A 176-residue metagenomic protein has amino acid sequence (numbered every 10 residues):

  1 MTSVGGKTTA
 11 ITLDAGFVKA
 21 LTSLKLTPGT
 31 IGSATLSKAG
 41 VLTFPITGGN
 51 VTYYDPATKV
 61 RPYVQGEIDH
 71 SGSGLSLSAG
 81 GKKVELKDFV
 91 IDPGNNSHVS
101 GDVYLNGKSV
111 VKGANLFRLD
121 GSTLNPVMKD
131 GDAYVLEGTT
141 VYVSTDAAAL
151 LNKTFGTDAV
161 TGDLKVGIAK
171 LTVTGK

Functional and structural regions predicted by a protein language model:
M1-A79, K83-K176: Extracytosolic secretory-pathway proteins
